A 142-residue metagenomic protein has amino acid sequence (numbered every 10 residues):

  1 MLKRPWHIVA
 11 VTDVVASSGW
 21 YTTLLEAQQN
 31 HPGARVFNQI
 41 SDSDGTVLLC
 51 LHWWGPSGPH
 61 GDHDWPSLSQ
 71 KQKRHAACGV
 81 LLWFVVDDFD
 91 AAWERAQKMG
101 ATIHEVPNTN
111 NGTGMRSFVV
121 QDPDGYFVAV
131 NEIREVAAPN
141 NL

Functional and structural regions predicted by a protein language model:
M1-W6, Q28-F84, A91-Q121, I133-L142: Vicinal oxygen chelate
L2, V9-A16: N-terminal amphipathic/basic helix or basic patch
V11-V14, D87, N111-G112: Conserved beta-strand-loop-alpha-helix junction that forms the acyl-donor binding cleft
A16-S17, A91: Short Gly/charged-rich anion-binding patches and loops
S17-T22, A96, G125: Conserved active-site tyrosine of GNAT-family acetyltransferases
A129: Ligand-binding pocket scaffold of soluble enzyme catalytic domains
